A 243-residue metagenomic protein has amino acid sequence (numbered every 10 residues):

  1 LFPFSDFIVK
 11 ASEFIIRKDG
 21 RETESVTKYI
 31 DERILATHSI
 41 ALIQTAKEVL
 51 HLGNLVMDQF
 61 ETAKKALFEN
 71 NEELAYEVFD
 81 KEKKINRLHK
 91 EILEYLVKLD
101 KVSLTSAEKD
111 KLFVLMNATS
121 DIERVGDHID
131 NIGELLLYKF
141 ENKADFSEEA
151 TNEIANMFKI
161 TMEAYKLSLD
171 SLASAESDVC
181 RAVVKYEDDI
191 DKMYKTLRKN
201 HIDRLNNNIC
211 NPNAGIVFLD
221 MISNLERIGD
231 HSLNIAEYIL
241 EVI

Functional and structural regions predicted by a protein language model:
L1-I243: Cytosolic, long alpha-helical scaffolding segments
